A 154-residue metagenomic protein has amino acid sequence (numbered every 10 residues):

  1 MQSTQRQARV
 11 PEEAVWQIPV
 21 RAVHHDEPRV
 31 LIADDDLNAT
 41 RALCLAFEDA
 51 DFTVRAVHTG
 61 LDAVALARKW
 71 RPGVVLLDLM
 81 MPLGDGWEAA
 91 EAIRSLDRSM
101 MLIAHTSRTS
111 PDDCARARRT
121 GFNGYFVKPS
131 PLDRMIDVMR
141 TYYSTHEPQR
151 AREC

Functional and structural regions predicted by a protein language model:
M1-L31, D133-C154: Non-catalytic signal-transmission and effector/linker regions of two-component phosphorelay proteins
R41-D49: Charged docking surfaces used in two-component/phosphorelay signaling
D51-H58, L66: Short hydrophobic/Thr-rich beta-strand motif most characteristic of the beta2 strand and flanking loop of CheY-like
W70-L76: Active-site beta3 strand of CheY-like receiver
M81: Receiver (REC) domain active-site loop signature in two-component systems and cognate sites in sensor histidine kinases
K128-P129: A Lys-centered signature of the CheY-like receiver
